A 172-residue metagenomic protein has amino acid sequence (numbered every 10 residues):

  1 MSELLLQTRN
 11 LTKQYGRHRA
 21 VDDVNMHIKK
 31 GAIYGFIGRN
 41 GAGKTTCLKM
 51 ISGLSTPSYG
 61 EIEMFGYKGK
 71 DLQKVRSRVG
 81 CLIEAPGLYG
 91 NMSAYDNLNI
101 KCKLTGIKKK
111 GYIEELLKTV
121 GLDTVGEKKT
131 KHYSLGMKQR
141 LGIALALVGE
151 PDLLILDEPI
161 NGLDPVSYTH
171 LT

Functional and structural regions predicted by a protein language model:
S52: Helix-to-loop junction immediately C-terminal to a conserved catalytic motif
Y59-K70, K74-V75: Conserved ABC transporter NBD signature motif
N99, K103, K108-V125: Conserved ABC ATPase "signature" region
I143: Hydrophobic anchor residue at the start of the ABC signature
L154-E158: Catalytic Walker B motif of ABC-type/P-loop ATPase nucleotide-binding domains
T169-T172: Conserved small/polar residues in nucleotide/adenosyl-binding loops
